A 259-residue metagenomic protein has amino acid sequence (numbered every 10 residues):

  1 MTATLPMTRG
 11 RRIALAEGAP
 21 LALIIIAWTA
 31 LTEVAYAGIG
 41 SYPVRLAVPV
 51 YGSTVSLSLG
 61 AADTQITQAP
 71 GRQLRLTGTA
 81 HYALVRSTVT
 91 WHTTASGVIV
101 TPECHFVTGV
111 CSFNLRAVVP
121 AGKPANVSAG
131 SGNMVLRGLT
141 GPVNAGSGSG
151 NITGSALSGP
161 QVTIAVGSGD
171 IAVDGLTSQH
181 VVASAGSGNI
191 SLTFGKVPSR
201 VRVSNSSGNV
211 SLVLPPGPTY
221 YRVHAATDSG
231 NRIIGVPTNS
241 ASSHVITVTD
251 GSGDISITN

Functional and structural regions predicted by a protein language model:
M1-I13: Terminal targeting segments of Actinobacterial cell-envelope proteins
R11-E33: Hydrophobic membrane-insertion alpha-helices, especially the h-region of bacterial N-terminal signal peptides
T32-G97, N114-V118, P124, M134-G138 (+3 more regions): Short linear S-[DN]-x-LW-Φ motif typified by the pepsin-like aspartic protease active-site region
T54-S56, Q65, R75-T77, I99-T101 (+10 more regions): Beta-strand secondary-structure signal
G60-D63, G130-N133, G148, G167 (+4 more regions): Polar/charged low-complexity regions in secreted precursors and cytosolic/nuclear IDRs
G71, H81, T94, G122 (+5 more regions): Solvent-exposed coil/turn segments that connect beta secondary-structure elements in extracytoplasmic/periplasmic
G97-G186: Non-cytosolic head/periplasmic domains of membrane-anchored proteins
S155-L157, Q161-V162, A172-N259: Short, surface-exposed interaction patches in beta-rich subdomains that mediate adhesion/assembly near membranes
